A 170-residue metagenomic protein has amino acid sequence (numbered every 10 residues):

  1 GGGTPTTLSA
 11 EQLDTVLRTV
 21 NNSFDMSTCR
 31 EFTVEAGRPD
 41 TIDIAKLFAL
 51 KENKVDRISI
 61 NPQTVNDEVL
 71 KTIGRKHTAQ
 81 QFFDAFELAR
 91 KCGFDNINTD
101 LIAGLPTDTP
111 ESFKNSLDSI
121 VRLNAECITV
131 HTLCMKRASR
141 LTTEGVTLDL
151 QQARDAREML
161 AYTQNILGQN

Functional and structural regions predicted by a protein language model:
G1-N170: C-terminal scaffold of the Radical SAM
